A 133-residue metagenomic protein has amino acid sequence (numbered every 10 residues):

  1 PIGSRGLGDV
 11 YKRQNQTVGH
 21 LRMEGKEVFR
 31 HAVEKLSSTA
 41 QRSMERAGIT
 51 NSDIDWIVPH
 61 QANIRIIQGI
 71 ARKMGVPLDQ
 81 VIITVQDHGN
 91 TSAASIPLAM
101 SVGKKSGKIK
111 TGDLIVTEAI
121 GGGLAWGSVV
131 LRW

Functional and structural regions predicted by a protein language model:
P1-Y11: Single conserved hydrophobic/aromatic residue that forms the stacking wall/gate of nucleotide- or nucleobase-binding
D9-Q16, I70-K73: A glycine-rich, aromatic-flanked flexible loop/lid motif
K12-W56: Oxyanion-binding "anion nests"
V33, S37, D55-W133: Claisen-condensing/thiolase-fold acyl-transfer catalytic domains that form or cleave C-C bonds in fatty acid
